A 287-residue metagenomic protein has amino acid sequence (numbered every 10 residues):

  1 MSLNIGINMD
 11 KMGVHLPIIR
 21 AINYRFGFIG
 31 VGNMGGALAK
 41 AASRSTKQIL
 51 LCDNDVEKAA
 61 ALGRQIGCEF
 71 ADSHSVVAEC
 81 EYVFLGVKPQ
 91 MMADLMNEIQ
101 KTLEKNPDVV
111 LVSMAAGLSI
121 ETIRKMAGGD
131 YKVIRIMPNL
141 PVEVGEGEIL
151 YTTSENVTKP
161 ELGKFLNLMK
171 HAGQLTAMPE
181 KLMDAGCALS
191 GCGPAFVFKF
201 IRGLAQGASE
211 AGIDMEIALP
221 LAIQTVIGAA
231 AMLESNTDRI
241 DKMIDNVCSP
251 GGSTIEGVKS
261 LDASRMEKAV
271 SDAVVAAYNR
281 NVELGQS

Functional and structural regions predicted by a protein language model:
L3-A78, Y82, E146-G147, S209-E210: NAD(P)+-binding Rossmann beta1-loop-alpha1 motif at the extreme N-terminus of oxidoreductases
D10-G13, I18-I19, I223-S287: NAD(P)-dependent Rossmann-like dehydrogenase/reductase catalytic/cofactor-binding core
L38, I66, H74-Y151, E155: Rossmann-like NAD(P)(H) cofactor-binding subdomain of soluble oxidoreductases
Q48-L50, G67-E69, V110, K132 (+1 more regions): Conserved beta-strand segments of alpha/beta enzyme cores
A59, V77, M92, D214-A222 (+2 more regions): Small-residue helix-packing motif on alpha-helices
T122-K132, E148-G186, V197-S235, R280: Internal alpha-helical scaffold of NAD(P)-dependent oxidoreductase catalytic cores
